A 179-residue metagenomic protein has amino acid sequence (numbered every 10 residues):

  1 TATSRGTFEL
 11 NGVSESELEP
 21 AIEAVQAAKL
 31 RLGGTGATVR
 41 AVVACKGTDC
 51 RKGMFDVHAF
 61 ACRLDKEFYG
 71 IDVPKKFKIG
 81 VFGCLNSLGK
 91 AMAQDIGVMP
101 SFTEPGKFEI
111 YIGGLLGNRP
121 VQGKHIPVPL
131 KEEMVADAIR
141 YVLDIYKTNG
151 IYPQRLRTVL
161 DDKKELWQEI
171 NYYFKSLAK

Functional and structural regions predicted by a protein language model:
T1-S4, T35-G36, V73-F77, T148-D162 (+1 more regions): Flexible, glycine/charged-enriched surface loops at secondary-structure junctions
T1-T103: Small-residue-enriched alpha-helical segments and adjacent helix-cap loops that form tight helix-helix packing
V13-S14, D49-D56, P127-M134, T148 (+2 more regions): Catalytic cores of large soluble enzymes that bind and process phosphate-bearing ligands
S16-E17, E165-E169, Y173-S176: Terminal amphipathic helices with adjacent charged low-complexity linkers/tails
V25-L32, F68, D72, I139 (+3 more regions): Structural signal for hydrophobic packing residues in well-ordered secondary-structure cores of soluble enzyme domains
V42, C62, P74-K76, G113-L116 (+5 more regions): A generic structural signal for ordered alpha-helices
H58-R63, F68-Y69, K75, Q122-P127 (+2 more regions): Generic hydrophobic segment detector
G83, S87, M92-R155, E169: Mobile "lid/hinge" segments at catalytic clefts and subdomain interfaces of large enzymes
